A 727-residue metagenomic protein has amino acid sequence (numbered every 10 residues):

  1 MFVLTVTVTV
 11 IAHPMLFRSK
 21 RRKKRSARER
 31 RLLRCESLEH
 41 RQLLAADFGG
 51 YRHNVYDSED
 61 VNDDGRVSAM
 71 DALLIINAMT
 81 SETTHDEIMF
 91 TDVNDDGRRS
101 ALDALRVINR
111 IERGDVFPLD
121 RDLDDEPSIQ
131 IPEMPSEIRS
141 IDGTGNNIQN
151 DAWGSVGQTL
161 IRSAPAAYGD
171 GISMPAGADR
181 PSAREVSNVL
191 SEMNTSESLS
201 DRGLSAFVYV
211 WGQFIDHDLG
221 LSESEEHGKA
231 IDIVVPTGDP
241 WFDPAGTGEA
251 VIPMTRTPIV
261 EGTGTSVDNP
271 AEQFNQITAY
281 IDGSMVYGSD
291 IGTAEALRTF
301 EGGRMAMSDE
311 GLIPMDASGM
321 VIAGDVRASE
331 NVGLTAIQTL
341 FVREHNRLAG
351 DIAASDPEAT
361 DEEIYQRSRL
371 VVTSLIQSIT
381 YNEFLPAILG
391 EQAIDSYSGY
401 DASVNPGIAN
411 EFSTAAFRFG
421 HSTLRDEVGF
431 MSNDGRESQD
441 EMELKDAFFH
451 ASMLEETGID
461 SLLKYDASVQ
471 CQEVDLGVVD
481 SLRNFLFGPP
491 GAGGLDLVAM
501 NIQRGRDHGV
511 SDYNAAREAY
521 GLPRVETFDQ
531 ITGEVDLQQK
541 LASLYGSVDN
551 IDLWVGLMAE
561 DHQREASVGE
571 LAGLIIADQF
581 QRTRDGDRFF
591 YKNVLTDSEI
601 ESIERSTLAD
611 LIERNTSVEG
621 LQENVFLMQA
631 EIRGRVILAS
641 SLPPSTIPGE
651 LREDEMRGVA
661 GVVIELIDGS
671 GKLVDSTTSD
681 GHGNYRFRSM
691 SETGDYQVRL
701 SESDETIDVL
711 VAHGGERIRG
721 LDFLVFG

Functional and structural regions predicted by a protein language model:
M1-R52, D63: Subset of Sec-pathway N-terminal targeting signals
S37-R66, V116-E133, A630-T646: Boundary/junction segments of secreted and surface-exposed precursor proteins
F48-R52, S58-H85, D95-D120, G661: Alpha-helical segments with a strong preference for the paired helices of cellulosomal dockerin domains
R121-R347, D351, L370, S374-A499 (+4 more regions): N-terminal accessory/cap region of cofactor-dependent oxidoreductases and related radical enzymes
G505, M628-E653, V663, G727: A short, Gly/Thr-enriched small/hydrophobic beta-strand-prone motif that recurs across taxa
L642-L651, G669-N684: Short, acidic Ser/Thr/Gly-rich low-complexity loop/linker segments typical of extracellular and cell-surface proteins
R686-D695: Short Pro-Gly-centered beta-turn/loop motif in secreted/extracellular proteins
S701-G727: Structured interaction patches on ligand/partner-binding surfaces of diverse proteins
